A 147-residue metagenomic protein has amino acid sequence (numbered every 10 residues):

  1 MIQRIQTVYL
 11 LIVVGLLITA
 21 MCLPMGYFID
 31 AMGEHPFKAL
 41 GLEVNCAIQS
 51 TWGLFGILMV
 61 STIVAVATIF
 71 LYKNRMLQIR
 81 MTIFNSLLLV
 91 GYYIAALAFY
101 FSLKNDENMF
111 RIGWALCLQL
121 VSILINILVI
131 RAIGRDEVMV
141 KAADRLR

Functional and structural regions predicted by a protein language model:
I2-Q3, V8, V13-G56, V60: Interfacial loop at the N-terminal end of multi-pass membrane proteins
L10-A20, L58-T68, L89-A96, Q119-V129: Helical transmembrane-bundle signal
L23, L71, A98-S102, A132: Helix-loop junctions at the membrane-solvent interface of multi-pass transporters, primarily the C-terminal
W52-I57, I83-V90: Select subsegments of transmembrane alpha-helices in polytopic membrane proteins, especially boundary-proximal
V66-I79: Juxtamembrane helix-break-helix junctions at the cytosolic face of small multi-pass alpha-helical membrane proteins
M76-L87, D144-L146: Membrane-helix boundary/juxtamembrane motif in polytopic membrane proteins
S86-G113: Hydrophobic alpha-helical transmembrane segments of integral membrane proteins
V129-R147: Cytosolic juxtamembrane helix at the C-terminal end of the final transmembrane segment
